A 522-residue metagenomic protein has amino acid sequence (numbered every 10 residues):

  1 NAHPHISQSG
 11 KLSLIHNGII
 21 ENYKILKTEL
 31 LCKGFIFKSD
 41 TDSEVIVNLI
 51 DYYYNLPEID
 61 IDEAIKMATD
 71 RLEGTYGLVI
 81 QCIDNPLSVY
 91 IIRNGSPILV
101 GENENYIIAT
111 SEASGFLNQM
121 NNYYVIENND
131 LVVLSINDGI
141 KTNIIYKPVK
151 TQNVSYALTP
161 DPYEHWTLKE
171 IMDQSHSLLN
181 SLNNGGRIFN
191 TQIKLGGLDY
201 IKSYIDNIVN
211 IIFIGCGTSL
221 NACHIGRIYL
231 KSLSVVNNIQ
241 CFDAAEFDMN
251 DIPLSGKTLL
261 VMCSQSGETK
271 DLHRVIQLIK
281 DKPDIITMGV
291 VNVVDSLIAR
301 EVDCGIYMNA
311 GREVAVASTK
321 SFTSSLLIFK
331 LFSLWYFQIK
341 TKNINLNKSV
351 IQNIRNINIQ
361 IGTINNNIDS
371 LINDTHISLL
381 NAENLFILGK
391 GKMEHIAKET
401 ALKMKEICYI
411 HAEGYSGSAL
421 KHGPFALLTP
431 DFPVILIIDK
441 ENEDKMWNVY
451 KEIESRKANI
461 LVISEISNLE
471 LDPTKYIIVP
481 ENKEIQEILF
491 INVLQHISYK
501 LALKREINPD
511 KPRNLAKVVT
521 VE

Functional and structural regions predicted by a protein language model:
N1-P160, E164-T167, H176-N183, R187-N207 (+1 more regions): Conserved short alpha-helical segments that host acidic/polar catalytic motifs at enzyme active sites
P4-H5, Y90, Y123-Y124, P160 (+8 more regions): Replace "in large, NTP-powered and nucleic-acid-processing enzymes" with "in large, NTP-powered factors and other
S9, S13, N17-E21, I25 (+8 more regions): Conserved phosphate/anionic-ligand binding catalytic regions in large, soluble enzymes, centered on
G10, I19-E21, I83-P86, S96-I98 (+20 more regions): Short, glycine-/Ser/Thr-/acidic-enriched flexible segments
G18, I46, L78, G95 (+7 more regions): A residue-level signal for conserved active-site and pocket-lining positions in enzyme catalytic cores
E29, L49, Y53, R71 (+19 more regions): Generic, well-ordered alpha-helical scaffold segments in large soluble proteins
Q174-L178, L182-I212, C304-I435, E443 (+1 more regions): Active-site phosphate/pyrophosphate-binding segments
D206-N356, K390, I437-N482, I497 (+1 more regions): Glycine-rich phosphate-binding loops that contact phosphosugars or nucleotide phosphates
